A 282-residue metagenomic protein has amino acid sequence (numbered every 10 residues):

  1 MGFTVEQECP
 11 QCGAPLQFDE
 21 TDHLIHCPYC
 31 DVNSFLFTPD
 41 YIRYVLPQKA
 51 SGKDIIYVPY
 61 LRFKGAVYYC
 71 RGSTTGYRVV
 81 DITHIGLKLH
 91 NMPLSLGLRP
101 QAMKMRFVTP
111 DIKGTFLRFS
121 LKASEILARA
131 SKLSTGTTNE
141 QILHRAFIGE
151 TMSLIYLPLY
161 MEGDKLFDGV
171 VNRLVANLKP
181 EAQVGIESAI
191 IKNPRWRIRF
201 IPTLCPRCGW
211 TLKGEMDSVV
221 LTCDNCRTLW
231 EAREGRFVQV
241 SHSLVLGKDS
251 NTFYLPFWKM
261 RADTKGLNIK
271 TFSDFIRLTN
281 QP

Functional and structural regions predicted by a protein language model:
M1-P282: A composition-biased, non-transmembrane "mature-region" signal
